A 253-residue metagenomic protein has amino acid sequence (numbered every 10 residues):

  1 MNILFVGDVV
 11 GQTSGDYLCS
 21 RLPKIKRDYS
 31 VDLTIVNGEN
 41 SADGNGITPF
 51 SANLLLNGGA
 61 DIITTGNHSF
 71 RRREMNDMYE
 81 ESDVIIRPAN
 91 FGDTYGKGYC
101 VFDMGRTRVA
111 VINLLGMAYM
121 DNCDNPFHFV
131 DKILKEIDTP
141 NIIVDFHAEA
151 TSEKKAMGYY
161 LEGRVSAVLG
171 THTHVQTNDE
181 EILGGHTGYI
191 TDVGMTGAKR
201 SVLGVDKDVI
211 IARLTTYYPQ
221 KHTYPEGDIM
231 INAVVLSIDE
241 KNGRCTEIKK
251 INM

Functional and structural regions predicted by a protein language model:
M1-M253: Acidic, metal/ion-coordinating pockets
